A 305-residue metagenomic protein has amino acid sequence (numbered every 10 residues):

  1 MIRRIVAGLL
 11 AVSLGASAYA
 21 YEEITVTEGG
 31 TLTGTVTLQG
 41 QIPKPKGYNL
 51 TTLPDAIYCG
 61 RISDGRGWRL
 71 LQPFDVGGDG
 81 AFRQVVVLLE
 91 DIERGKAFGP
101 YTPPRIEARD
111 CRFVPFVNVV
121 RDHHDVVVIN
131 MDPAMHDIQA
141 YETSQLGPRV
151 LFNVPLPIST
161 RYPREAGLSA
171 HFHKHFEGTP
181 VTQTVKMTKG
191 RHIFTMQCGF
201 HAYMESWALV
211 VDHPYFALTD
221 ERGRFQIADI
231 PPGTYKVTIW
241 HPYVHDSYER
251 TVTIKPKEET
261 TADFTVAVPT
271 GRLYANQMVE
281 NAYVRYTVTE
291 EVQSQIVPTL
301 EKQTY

Functional and structural regions predicted by a protein language model:
M1-V6: Bacterial N-terminal signal peptides that target proteins for export
A7-A16: Bacterial N-terminal signal peptides
A20-Y305: Extracytoplasmic copper-binding redox domains, predominantly the cupredoxin/blue-copper superfamily
